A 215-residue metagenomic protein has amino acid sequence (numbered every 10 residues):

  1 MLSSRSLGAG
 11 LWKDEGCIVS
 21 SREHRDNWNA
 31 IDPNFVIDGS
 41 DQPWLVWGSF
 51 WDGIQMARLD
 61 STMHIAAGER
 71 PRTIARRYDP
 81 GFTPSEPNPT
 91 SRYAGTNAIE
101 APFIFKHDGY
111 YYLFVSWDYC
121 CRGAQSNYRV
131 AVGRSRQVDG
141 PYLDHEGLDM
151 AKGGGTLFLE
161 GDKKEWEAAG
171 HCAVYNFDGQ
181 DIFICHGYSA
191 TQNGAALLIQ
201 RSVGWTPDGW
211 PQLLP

Functional and structural regions predicted by a protein language model:
M1-P215: Carbohydrate-active catalytic/glycan-binding domains of CAZyme proteins, especially the secreted or lumenal ectodomains
